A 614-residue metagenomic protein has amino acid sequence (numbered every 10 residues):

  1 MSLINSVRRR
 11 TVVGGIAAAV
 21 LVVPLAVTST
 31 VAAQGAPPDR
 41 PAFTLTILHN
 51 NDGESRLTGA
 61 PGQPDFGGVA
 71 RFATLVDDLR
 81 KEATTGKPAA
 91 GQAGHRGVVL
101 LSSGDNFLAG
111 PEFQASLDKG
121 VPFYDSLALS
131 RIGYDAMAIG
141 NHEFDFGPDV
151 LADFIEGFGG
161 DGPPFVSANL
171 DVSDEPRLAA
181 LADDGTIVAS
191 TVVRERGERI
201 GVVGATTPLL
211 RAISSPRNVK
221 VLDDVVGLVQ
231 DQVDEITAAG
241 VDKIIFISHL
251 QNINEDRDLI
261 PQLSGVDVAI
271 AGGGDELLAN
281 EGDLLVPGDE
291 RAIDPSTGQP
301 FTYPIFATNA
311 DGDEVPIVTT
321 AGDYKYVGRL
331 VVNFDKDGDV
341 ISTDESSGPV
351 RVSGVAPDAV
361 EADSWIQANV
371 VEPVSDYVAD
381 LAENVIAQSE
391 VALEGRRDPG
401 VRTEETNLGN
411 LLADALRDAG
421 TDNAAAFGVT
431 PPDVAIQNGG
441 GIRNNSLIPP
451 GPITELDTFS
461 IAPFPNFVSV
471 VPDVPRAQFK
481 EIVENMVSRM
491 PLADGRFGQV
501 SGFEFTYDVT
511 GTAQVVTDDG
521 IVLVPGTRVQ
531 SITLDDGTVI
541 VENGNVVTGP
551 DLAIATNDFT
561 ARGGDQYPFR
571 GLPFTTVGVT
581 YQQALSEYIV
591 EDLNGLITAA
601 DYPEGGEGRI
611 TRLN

Functional and structural regions predicted by a protein language model:
S2-I4, R8-R10: Positively charged n-region of N-terminal signal peptides that target proteins for export
L3-I4, Q34-R351, L411, A415 (+4 more regions): Acidic, metal/ion-coordinating pockets
R8, L25-V27, D234: Low-complexity intrinsically disordered segments
R9-V22: Sec-dependent N-terminal signal peptides
V23-D39: C-terminal region of N-terminal signal peptides and the immediate post-cleavage residues of exported proteins
P37-N50, E54-D65, V69-D77, G97 (+4 more regions): Catalytic centers of hydrolytic enzymes
